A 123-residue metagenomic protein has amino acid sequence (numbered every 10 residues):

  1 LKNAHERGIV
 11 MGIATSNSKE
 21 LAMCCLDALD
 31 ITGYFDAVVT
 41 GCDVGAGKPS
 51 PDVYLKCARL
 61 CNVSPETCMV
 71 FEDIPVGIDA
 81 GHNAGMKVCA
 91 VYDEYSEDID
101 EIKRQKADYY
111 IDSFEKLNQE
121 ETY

Functional and structural regions predicted by a protein language model:
K2, K19, M23-Y123: Asp-based, Mg2+/Mn2+-dependent phosphohydrolase catalytic module
E6-V10, G85: Glycine-centered short loops/turns at secondary-structure junctions
G12-I13, A90: Hydrophobic beta-strand core positions in alpha/beta domains
T15-N17: Conserved phosphate-coupling serine/threonine residues in phosphotransfer and NTP-handling enzymes
